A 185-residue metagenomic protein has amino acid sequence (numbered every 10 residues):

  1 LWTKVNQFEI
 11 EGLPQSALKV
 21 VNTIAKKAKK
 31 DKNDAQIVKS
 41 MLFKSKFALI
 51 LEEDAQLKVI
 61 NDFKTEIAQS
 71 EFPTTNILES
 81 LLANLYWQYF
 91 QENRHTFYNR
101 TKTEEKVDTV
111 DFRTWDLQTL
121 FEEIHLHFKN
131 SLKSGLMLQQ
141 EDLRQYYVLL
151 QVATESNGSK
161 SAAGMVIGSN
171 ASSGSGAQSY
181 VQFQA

Functional and structural regions predicted by a protein language model:
L1-A185: Extracytoplasmic/secretory-pathway proteins
